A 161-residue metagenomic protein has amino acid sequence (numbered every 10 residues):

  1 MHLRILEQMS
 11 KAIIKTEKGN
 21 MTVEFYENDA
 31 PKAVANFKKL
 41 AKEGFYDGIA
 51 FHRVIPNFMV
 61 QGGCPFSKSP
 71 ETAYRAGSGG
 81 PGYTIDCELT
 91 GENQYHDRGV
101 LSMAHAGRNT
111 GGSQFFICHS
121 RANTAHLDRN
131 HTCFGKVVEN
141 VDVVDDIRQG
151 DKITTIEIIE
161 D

Functional and structural regions predicted by a protein language model:
H2-D161: Cyclophilin-like peptidyl-prolyl cis-trans isomerases
